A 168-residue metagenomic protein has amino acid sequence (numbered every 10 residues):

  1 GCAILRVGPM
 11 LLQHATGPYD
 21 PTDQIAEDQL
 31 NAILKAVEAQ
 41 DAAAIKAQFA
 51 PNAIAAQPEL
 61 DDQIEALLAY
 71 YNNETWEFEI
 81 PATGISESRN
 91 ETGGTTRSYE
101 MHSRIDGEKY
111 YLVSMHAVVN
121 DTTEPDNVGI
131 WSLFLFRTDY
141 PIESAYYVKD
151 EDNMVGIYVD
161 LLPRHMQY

Functional and structural regions predicted by a protein language model:
A3-R6: Bacterial signal peptide processing site
P9-L12, P18-P21, E27, K46-E108: Short solvent-exposed beta->alpha transition segments
D28-A47: Short acidic-aromatic low-complexity motifs
S86-Y168: Exposed beta-sheet edge and beta->alpha loop/turn motif
